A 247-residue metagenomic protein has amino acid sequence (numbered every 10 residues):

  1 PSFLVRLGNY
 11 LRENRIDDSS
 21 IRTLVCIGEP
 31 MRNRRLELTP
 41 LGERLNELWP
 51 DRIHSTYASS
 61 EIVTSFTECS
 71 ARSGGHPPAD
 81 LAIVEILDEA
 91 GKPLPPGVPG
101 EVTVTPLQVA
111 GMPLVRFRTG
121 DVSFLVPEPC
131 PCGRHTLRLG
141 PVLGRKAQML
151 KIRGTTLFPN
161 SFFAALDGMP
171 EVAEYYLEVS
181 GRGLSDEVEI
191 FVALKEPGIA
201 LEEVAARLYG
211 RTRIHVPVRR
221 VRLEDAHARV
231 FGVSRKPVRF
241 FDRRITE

Functional and structural regions predicted by a protein language model:
P1-E247: Active-site glycine/GP-rich loop and adjacent strand/helix microenvironment that borders small-molecule binding pockets
